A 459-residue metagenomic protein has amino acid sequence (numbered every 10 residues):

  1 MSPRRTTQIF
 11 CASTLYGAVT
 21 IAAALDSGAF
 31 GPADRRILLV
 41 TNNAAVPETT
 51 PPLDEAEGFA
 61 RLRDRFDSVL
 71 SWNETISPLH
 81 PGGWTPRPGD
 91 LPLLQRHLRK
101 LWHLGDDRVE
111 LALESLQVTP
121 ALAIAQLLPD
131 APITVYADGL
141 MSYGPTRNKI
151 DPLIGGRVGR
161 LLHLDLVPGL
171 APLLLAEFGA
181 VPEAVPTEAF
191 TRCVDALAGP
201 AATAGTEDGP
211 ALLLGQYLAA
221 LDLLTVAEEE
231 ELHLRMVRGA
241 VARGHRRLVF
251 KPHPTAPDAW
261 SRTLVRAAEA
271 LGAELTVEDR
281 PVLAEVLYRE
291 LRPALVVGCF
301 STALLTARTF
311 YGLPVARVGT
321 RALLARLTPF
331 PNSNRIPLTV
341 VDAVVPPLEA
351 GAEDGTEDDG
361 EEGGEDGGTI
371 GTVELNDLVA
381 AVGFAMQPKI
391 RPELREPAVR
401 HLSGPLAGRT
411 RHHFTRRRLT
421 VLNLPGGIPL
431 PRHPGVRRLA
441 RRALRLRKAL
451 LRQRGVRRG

Functional and structural regions predicted by a protein language model:
I9-I154: Active-site and donor-binding regions of nucleotide-sugar-utilizing enzymes
L15-A18, N43-P47, L116-P120, L140-S142 (+4 more regions): Short acidic, S/G/P-rich loop/turn micro-motifs used as interaction or catalytic elements
T41, S71-T75, A137-L140, G209-A219 (+2 more regions): Short loop/turn segments at strand-loop or loop-helix junctions that form parts of catalytic or ligand-binding pockets
Y136-L221: A nucleotide-sugar donor-handling region in carbohydrate enzymes
A202-P257: Conserved catalytic-core segment of nucleotide-activated headgroup transferases in glycan assembly
V241-R280: Catalytic donor nucleotide-activated moiety binding site of glycosyltransferases and closely related
A284-P329: A donor-sugar binding/catalytic signature common to diverse glycosyltransferases and related nucleotide-sugar
L327-K448, R452: Leloir-type glycosyltransferase catalytic cores
